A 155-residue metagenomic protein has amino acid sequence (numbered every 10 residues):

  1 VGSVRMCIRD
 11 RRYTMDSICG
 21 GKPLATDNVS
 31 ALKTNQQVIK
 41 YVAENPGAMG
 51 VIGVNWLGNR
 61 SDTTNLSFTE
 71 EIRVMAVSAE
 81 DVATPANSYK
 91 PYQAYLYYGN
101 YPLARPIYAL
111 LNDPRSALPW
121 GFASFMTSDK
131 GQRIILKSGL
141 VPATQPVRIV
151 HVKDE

Functional and structural regions predicted by a protein language model:
S3-R5, R9-E155: Exported/periplasmic ABC-transporter solute-binding proteins
